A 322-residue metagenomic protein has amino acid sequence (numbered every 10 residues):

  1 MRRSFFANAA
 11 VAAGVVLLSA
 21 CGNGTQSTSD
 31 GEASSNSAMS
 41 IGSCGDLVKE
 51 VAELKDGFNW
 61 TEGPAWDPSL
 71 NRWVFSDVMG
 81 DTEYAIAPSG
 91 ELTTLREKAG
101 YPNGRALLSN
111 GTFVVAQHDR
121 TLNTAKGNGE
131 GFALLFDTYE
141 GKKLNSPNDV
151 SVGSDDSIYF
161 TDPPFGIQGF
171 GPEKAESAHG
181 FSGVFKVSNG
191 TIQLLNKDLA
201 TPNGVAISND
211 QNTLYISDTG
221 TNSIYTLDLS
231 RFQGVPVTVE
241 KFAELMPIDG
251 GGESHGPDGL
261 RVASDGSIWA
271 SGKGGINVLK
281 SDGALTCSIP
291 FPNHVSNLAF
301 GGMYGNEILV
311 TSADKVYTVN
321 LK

Functional and structural regions predicted by a protein language model:
L18-A20: C-terminal motif of bacterial Sec signal peptides marking the signal peptidase cleavage site
G22-G24: Bacterial signal peptide processing site
A38-F58, V239-F242: A short helix->beta-strand "capping" segment at the edge of beta-propeller domains
D56-R72, K98-Q117, T121, E140-I158 (+5 more regions): Beta-rich, blade/repeat-based domains predominating in secreted/periplasmic proteins but also intracellular
W73-T94: Beta-propeller domains
T82-Y84, T121-N123, G183-F185, S223-Y225 (+2 more regions): A short loop-to-beta-strand structural motif that recurs across blades of beta-propeller domains
F160-A178: Short, conserved, GDST-rich strand-edge loop motifs in beta-rich repeat architectures
L227-V235, L321-K322: Short loop/turn segments immediately following beta-strands, especially the blade-tip and inter-blade linker loops
